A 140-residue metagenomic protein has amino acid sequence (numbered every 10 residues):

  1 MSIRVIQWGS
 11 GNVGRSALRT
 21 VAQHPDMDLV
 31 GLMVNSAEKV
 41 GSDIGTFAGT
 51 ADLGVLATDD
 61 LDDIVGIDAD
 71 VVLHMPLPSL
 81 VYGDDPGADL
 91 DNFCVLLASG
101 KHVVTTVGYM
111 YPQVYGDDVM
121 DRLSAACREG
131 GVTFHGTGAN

Functional and structural regions predicted by a protein language model:
M1-A98: N-terminal glycine-/serine-/threonine-rich beta1-alpha1-beta2 phosphate-ribose binding loop of Rossmann-like
G9, T106-V107: A secondary-structure boundary/capping signal
G11-V13, M110-G116, G138-N140: Gly/Ser/Thr-rich loops at beta-strand to alpha-helix junctions that form or flank small-molecule/cofactor-binding
H74, T105-T106: Conserved acidic functional residues
Y82-C94, S99, V107-V132: Rossmann-fold NAD(P)-binding glycine/threonine-rich loop
T105, F134-G138: General beta-strand structural signal in soluble alpha/beta enzymes
